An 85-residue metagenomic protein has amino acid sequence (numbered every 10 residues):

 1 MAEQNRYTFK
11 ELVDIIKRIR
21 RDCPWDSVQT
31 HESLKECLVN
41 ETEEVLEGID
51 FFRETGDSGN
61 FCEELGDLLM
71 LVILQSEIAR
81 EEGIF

Functional and structural regions predicted by a protein language model:
M1-L65, M70-F85: Flexible "arm" and connector segments at domain edges
